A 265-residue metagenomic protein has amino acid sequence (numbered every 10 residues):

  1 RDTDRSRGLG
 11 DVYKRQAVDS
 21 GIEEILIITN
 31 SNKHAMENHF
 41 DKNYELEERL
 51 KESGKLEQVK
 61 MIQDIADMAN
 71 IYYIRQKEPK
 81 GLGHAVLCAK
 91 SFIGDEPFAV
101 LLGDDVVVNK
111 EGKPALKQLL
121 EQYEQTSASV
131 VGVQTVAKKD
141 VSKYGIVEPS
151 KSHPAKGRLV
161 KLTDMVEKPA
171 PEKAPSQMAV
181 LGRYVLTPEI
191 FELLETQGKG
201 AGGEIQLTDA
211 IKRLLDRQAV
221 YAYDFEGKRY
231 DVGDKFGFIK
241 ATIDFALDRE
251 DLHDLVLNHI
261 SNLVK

Functional and structural regions predicted by a protein language model:
D2-Y13: Single conserved hydrophobic/aromatic residue that forms the stacking wall/gate of nucleotide- or nucleobase-binding
Q16-I22, H39-K42: Short, acidic, metal-binding catalytic loop of nucleotide-sugar glycosyltransferases
E23-I25, N70, P97, A128-S129 (+2 more regions): Residues at the starts of beta-strands that form the adenosine-phosphate
L26-T29, V133: Short internal beta-strands
T29, H34, N38-K51: N-terminal FAD cofactor-binding segment of flavoenzymes
L46-E48, L56, I62-P149, P188 (+1 more regions): Conserved beta-loop-beta/alpha segment of the NTase-like Rossmann-fold superfamily that binds/positions NTPs
A99, V107, K113-L116, L120-E124 (+1 more regions): Catalytic-core segments of class I nucleotidyltransferases/pyrophosphorylases that form NMP-activated intermediates
